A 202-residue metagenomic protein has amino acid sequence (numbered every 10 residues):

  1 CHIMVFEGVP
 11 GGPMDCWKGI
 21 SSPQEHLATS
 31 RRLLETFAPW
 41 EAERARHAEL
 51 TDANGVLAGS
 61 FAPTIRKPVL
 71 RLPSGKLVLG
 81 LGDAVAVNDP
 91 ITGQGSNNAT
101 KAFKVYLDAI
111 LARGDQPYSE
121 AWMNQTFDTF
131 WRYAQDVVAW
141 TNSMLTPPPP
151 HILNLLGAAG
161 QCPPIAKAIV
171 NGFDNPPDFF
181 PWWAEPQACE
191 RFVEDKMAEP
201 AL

Functional and structural regions predicted by a protein language model:
C1-A58: Conserved FAD/dinucleotide-binding core of flavoprotein oxidoreductases
A28-R31, T100, K104, N124 (+1 more regions): Generic alpha-helical structural signal
S30-E35, P73, Y106-A109, P150-L153: Short, surface-exposed, polar/charged, turn-prone segments marking secondary-structure boundaries
F37-A53, P68-L72, P176-C189: Charged, low-complexity, helix/coiled-coil-prone segments
G55, T92-G93, L107-L202: C-terminal helical "tail/cap" subdomain of flavin- and related membrane-associated enzymes
A58-A86, P90: FAD-binding beta-loop-beta segment adjacent to the flavin cofactor pocket
N88-L107: A conserved FAD-binding loop/helix module that cradles the flavin
